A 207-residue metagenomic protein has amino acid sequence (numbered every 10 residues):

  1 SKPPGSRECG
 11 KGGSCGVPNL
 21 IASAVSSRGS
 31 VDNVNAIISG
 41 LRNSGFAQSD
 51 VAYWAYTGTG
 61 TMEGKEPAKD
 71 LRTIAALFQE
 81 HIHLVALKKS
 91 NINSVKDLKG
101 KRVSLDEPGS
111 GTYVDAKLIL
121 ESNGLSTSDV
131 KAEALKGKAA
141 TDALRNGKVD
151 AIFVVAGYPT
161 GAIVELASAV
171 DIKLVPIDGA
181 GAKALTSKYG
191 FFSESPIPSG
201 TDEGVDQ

Functional and structural regions predicted by a protein language model:
S1-S14, L20, Q79-N146: Bilobed "Venus flytrap"/periplasmic-binding protein-like clamshell domains and structurally analogous long
C9-P18, S23-K65, K138-A143, P159-A167: Pocket-flanking alpha-helical
P18-L20, L41-N43, K69, G100-K101 (+1 more regions): Loop/turn elements at helix/coil->beta-strand transitions in domains of secreted/extracellular proteins
S26, T73-A76, L105, A134 (+1 more regions): Structural signal for conserved beta-strand scaffold positions within catalytic alpha/beta enzyme cores
R42, S49-A52, Q79, L87-S90 (+3 more regions): Solvent-exposed coil/turn segments that connect beta secondary-structure elements in extracytoplasmic/periplasmic
S49, G60, S126-Q207: Pocket-lining segment of extracytoplasmic ligand-binding domains
G64-L77, D202-Q207: A structural signal for short loop-to-beta-strand junctions that line the ligand-binding cleft of periplasmic/secreted
P67, I74-H81, A167-A169, D178: Short Pro/Gly-enriched coil loops immediately N-terminal to beta-strands
